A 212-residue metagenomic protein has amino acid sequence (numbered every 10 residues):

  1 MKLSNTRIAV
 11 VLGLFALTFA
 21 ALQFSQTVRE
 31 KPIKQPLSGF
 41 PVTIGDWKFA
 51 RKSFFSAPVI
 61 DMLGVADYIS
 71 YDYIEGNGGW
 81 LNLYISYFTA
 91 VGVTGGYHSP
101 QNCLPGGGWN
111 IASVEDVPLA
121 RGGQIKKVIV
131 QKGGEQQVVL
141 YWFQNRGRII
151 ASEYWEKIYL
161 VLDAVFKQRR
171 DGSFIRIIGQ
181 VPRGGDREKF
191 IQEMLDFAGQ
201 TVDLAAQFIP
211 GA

Functional and structural regions predicted by a protein language model:
S4-F19, Q23-Q26, D116-A212: A short, solvent-exposed beta-edge/loop patch
T27-I44: Alpha-helical transmembrane signal-anchor/signal-peptide segments
G39-F40, V65, K167, E193: Generic detector of ordered secondary-structure context
G45, G79, D171-S173: A generic secondary-structure signal marking the coil-to-beta-strand transition
K48-R51, S56-V165: Short, solvent-exposed recognition patches
